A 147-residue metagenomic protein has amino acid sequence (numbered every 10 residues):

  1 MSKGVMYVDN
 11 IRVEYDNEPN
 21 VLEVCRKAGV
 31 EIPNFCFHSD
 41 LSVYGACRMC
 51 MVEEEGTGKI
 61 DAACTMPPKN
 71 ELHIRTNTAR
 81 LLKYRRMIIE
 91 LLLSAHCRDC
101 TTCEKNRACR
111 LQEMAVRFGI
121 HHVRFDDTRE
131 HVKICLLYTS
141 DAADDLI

Functional and structural regions predicted by a protein language model:
M1-I134: Signature of N-terminal electron-transfer/Fe-S-associated modules in redox systems
Y138-I147: Single conserved hydrophobic/aromatic residue that forms the stacking wall/gate of nucleotide- or nucleobase-binding
